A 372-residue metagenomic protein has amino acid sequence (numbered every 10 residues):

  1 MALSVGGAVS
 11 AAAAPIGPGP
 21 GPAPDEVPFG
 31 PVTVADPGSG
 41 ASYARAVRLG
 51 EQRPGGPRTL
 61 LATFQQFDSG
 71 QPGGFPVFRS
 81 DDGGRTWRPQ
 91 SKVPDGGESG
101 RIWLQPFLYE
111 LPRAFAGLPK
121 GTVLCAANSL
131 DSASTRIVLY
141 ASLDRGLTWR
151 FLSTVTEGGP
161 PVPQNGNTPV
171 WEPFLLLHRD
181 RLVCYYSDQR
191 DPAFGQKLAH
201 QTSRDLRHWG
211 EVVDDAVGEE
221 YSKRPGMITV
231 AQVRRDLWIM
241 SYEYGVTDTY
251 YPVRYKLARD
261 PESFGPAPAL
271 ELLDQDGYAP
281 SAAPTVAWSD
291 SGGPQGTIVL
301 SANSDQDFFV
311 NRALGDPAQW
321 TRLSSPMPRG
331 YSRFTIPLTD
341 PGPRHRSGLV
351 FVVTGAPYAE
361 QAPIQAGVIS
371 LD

Functional and structural regions predicted by a protein language model:
M1-P15: Secretory targeting and sorting signals
I16-S42, V47-I102, L111-N165, L177-Y221 (+4 more regions): Beta-rich carbohydrate-recognition and catalytic domains
Y43-R45, Q105-F107, E172-F174, M227-T229 (+2 more regions): Conserved beta-strand position repeated once per blade in WD40 beta-propeller domains
V170, L198, P225-M227, V253 (+1 more regions): Transmembrane beta-barrel architecture of outer membranes
